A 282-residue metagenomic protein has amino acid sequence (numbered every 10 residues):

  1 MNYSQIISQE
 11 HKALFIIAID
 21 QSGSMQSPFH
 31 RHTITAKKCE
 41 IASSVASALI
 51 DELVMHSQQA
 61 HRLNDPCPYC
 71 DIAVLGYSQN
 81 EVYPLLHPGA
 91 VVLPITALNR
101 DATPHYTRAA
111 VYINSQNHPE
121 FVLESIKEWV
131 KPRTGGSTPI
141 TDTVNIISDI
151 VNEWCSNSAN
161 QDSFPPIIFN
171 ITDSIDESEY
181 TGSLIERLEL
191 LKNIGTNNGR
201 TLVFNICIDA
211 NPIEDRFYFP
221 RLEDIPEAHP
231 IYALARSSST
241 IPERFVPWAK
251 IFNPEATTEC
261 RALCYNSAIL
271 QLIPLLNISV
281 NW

Functional and structural regions predicted by a protein language model:
M1-K38, N152-C155, A159-Q161: Acidic, polar low-complexity linker/tail segments
L14-S22, A42, I147-S148, F164-T181: DG-centered beta-turn motif at the end of beta-strands
F15-I17, Y69-S78, P165-D173, L202-I208: Extended hydrophobic secondary-structure segments that form protein cores and membrane-embedded regions
M25-Y69: …and closely analogous acidic/polar surface helices at protein-protein or active-site interfaces in A-domain-like
T35-A46, R133-I147, Y180, Y265-A268: Phosphate/oxyanion-binding active-site loops and adjacent basic polyanion-contact surfaces
R62-I126, D215-D224: Short beta-strand-loop
A97-S163, L202-E214: Von Willebrand factor
K192-W282: Von Willebrand factor type A / integrin I
